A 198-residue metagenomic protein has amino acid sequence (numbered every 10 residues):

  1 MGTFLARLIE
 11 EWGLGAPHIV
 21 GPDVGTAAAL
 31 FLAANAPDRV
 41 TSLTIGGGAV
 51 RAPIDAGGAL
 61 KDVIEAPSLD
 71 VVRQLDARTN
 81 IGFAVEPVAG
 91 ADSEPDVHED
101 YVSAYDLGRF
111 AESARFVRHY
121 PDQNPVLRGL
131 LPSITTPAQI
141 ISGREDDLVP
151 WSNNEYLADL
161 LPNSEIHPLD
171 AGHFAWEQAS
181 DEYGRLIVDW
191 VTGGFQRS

Functional and structural regions predicted by a protein language model:
M1, I19-G21, G46: Short beta-strand immediately N-terminal to the catalytic nucleophile in serine-hydrolase-like folds
M1-P17: Conserved acidic catalytic loop of the alpha/beta-hydrolase fold
G21, G25, A29: Gly/Ala-rich beta-loop-alpha elbow adjacent to hydrolase catalytic centers
L30, A34, V40-V72: Flexible "cap/lid" loop of the alpha/beta hydrolase fold
V40, L161-S164: Core-facing hydrophobic residues within beta-strands of well-ordered domains
T79-S93, D100-A104, R115-D122: Helix-loop "lid/cap" segments that line or gate small-molecule binding pockets
P95, R109-D159, P168-D170: Conserved serine/cysteine hydrolase catalytic core
N163-S198: Catalytic active-site module of serine/aspartate enzymes centered on a nucleophile-bearing elbow/loop
